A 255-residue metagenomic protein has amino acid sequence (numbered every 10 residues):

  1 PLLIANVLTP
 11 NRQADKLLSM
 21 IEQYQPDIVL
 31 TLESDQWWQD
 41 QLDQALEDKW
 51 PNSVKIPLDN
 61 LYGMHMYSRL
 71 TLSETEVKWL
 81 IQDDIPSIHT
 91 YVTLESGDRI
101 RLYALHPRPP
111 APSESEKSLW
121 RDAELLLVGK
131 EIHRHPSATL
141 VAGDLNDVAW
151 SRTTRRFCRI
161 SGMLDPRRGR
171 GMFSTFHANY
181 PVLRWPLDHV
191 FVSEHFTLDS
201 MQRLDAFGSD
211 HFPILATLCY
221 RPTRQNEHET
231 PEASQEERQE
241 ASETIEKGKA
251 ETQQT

Functional and structural regions predicted by a protein language model:
L2-L3, L8-Q23, I28-T255: Soluble catalytic domains of enzymes that build or remodel membrane lipids, polysaccharides, and related
